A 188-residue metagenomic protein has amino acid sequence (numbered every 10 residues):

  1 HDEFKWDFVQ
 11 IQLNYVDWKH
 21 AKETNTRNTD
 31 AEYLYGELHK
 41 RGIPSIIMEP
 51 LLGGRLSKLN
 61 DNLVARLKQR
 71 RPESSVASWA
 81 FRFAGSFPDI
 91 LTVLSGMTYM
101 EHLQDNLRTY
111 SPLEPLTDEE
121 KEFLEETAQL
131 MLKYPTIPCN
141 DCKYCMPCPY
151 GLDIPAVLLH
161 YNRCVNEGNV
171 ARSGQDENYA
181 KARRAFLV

Functional and structural regions predicted by a protein language model:
H1-L152, A156-L159, N166-A180: Beta/alpha (TIM)-barrel catalytic core signal, keyed to glycine-rich beta->alpha loops juxtaposed to Asp/Glu that bind
K181-L187: Short, intrinsically disordered, charge-balanced linker/junction segments flanking boundaries in proteins
